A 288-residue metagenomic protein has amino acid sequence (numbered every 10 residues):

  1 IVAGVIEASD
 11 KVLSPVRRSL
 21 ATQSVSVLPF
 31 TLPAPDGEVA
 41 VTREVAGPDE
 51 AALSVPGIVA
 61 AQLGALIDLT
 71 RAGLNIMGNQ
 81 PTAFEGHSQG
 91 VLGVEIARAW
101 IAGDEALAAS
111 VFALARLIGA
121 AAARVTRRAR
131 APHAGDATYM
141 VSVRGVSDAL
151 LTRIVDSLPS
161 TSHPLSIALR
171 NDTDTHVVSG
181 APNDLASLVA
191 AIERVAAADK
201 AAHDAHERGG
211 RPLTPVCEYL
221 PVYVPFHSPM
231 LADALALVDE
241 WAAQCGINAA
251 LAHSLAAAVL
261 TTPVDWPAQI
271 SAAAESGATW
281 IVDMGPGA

Functional and structural regions predicted by a protein language model:
I1-P81, P225, P229-A288: Acyltransferase/transacylase module recognition
L63, V94-E95: Short, hydrophobic alpha-helix immediately C-terminal to the catalytic nucleophile
D68, A72, E95-W100: Alpha-helix C-terminal capping segments
T82-G90, V94: Gly/Ala-rich beta-loop-alpha elbow adjacent to hydrolase catalytic centers
H87-Q89, A181, M284-P286: Glycine-rich beta-strand-to-loop/alpha-helix junction loops that act as flexible
I96-S254, A258-T261: Alpha/beta catalytic cores of group-transfer enzymes, especially the acyltransferase/condensing modules of polyketide
